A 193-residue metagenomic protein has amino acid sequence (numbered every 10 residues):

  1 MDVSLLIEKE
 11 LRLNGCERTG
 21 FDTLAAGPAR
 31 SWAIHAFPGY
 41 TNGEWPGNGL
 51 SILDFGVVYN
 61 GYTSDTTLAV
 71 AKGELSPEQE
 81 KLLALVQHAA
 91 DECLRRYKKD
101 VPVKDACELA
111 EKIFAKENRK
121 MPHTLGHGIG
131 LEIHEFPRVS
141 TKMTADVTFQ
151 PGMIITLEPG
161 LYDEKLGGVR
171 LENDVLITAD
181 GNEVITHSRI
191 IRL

Functional and structural regions predicted by a protein language model:
M1-L193: Active-site neighborhoods and metal-handling regions in enzymes and metal-associated proteins
